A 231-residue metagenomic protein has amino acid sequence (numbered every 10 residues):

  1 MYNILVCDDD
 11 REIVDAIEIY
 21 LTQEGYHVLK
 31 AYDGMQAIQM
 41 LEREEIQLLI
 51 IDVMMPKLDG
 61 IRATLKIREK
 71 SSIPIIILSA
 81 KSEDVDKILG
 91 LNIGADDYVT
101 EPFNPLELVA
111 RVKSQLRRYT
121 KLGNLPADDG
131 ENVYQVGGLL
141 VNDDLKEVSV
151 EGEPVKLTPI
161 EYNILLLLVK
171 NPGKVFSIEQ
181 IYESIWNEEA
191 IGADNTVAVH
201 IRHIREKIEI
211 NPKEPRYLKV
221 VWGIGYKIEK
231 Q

Functional and structural regions predicted by a protein language model:
N3, S114-V175, E179: Short, Lys/Arg-enriched segments at the junction into DNA-binding effector domains of transcriptional regulators
D15-Q23: Charged docking surfaces used in two-component/phosphorelay signaling
G25-Y32, M40: Short hydrophobic/Thr-rich beta-strand motif most characteristic of the beta2 strand and flanking loop of CheY-like
Y32-Q36, D59-R62, D86: Acidic catalytic/metal-coordinating carboxylates
E44-I51: Active-site beta3 strand of CheY-like receiver
V53-M55: Receiver (REC) domain active-site loop signature in two-component systems and cognate sites in sensor histidine kinases
L65, E69, I73-Y134: Basic, amphipathic DNA-recognition helix from helix-turn-helix-like DNA-binding domains
E147-Y217, V221-I224: Positively charged, aromatic-enriched patches within helix-turn-helix-type DNA-binding elements, predominantly
